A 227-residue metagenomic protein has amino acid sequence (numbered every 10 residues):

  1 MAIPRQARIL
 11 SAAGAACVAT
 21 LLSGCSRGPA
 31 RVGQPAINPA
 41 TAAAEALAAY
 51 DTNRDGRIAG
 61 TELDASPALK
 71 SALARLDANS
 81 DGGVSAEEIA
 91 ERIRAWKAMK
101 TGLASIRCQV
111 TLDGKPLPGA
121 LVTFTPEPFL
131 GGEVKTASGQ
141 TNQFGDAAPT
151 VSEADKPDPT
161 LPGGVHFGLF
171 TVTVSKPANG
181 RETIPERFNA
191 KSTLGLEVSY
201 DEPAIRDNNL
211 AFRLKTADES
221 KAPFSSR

Functional and structural regions predicted by a protein language model:
A2-G14: Bacterial N-terminal signal peptides that target proteins for export
L21-G24: C-terminal motif of bacterial Sec signal peptides marking the signal peptidase cleavage site
S26-A49, G60-A72, A86-I93: EF-hand Ca2+-binding helix-loop-helix modules
R27-Q34, E87-A211, T216-R227: Beta-strand-dominated extracellular/periplasmic modules and repeats in secreted or surface-exposed proteins
A49-D51, R75, Q109-V110, Q140: Hydrophobic beta-strand positions
D51-D55, D77-D81: Acidic carboxylate motifs that coordinate Ca2+ or other divalent cations, activating on Asp/Glu
I58, G82-V84, L117: A broad, structural micro-motif
